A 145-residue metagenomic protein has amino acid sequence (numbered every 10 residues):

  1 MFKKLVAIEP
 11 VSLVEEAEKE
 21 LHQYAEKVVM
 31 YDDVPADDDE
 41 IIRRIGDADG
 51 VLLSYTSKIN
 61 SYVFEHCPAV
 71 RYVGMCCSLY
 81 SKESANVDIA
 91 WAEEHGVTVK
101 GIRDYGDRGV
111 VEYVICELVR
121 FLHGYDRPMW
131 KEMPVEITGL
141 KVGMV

Functional and structural regions predicted by a protein language model:
M1-A48: N-terminal glycine-/charge-rich "phosphate-binding" loop or analogous flexible N-terminal tail
F2, V70, T138-V142: Phosphate-coordination loops involved in phosphoryl transfer and adenosine-cofactor binding
K4-V6, L52, G74, G143: Short, well-ordered beta-strand segments
I8-E9, D32, C77-Y80, G143-V145: Residue-level marker of alpha-helix boundaries and capping positions
K19-E20, I42, I89-A90, M133-V135: Short secondary-structure boundary/capping segments
D38-I41, N60-V63, M133: Acidic, amphipathic alpha-helical patches
G50-W130: Phosphate/diphosphate ligand-binding glycine-rich loop within oxidoreductases
G124-V145: Glycine-rich NAD(P)-binding loop of Rossmann-like domains
